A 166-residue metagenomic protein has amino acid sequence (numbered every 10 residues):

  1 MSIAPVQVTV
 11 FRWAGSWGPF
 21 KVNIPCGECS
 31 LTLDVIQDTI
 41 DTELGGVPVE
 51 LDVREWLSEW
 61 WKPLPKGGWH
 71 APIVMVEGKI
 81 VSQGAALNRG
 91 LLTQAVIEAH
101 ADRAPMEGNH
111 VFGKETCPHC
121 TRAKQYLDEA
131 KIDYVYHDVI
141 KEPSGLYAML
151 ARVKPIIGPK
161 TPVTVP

Functional and structural regions predicted by a protein language model:
S2-G45, R103-H137: Local sequence-structure signature of Cys/Sec-based thiol-disulfide redox active-site neighborhoods
V6, V49-D52, E107, P162-P166: Residue-level recognition of the N-termini of beta-strands and the immediately preceding loop/turn
V8-V10, L51, V74, L92 (+1 more regions): Hydrophobic beta-strand residues in large extracellular and virion-surface proteins
G46-H70, V139-P162: Thioredoxin-like thiol-disulfide oxidoreductase module
A71-V81, V163-P166: A short, hydrophobic beta-strand/beta-hairpin element that forms part of a small beta-sheet core
V76-R103: Non-catalytic, surface beta->alpha helical segment in thiol-disulfide oxidoreductase systems
L87, T121-Q125, A148: Generic recognition of short, well-ordered alpha-helical segments
